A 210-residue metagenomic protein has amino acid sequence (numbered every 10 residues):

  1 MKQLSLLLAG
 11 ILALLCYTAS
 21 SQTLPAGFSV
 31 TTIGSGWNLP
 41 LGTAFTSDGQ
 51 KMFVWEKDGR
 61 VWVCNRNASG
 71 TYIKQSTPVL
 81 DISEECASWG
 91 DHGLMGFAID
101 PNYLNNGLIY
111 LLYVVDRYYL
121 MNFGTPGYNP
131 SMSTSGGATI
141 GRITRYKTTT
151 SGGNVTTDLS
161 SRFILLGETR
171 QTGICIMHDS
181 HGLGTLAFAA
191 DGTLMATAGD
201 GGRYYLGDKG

Functional and structural regions predicted by a protein language model:
M1-Q22: Bacterial Sec-dependent N-terminal signal peptides
Q22-N38, T157-R162: A short helix->beta-strand "capping" segment at the edge of beta-propeller domains
T32-G59: Beta-strand-rich domains and repeat architectures in extracellular enzymes and scaffolds, especially beta-propellers
T32-N38, V79-W89, L166-T169, I176-H178: Surface loop/turn motifs at the tips and blade-to-blade linkers of beta-strand repeat domains
L41-A44, A98, A187: Conserved beta-strand position repeated across blades of beta-propeller domains
F53-L80, G153-N154: Beta-propeller domains
V54-G59, G90, Y103-G210: Surface loops at the rim/top face of extracytoplasmic beta-rich domains
T71-I99: Blade-loop segments of beta-propeller domains
